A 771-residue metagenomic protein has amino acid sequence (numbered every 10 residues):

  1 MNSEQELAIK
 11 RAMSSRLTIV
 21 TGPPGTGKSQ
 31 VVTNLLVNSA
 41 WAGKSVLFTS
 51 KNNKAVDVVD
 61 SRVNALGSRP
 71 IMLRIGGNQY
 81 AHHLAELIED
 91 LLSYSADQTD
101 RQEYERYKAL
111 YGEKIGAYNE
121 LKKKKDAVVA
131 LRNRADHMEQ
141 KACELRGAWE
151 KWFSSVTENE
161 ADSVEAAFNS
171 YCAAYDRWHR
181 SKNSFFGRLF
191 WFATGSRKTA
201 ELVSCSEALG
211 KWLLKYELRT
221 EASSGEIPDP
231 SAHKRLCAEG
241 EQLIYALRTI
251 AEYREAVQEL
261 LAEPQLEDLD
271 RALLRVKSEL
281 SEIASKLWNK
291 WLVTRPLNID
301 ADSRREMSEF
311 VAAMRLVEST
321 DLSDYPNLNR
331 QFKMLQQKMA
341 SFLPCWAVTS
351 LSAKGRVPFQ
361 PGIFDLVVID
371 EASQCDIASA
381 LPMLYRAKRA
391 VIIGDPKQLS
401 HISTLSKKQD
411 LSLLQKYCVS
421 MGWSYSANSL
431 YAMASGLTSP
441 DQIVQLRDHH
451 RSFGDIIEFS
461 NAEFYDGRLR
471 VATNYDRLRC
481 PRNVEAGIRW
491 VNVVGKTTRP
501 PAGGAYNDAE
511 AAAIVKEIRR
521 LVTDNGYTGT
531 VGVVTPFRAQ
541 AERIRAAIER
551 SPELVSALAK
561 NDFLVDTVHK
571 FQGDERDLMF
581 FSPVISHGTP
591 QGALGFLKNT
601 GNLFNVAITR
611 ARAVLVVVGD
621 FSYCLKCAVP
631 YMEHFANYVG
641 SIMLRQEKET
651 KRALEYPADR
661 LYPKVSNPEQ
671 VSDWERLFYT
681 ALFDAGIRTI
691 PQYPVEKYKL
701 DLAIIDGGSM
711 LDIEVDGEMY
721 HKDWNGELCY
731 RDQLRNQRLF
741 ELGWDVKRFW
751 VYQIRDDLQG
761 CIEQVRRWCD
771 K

Functional and structural regions predicted by a protein language model:
M1-S3, A127, A173-W191, G195-I363: Conserved helicase NTPase catalytic core signature
N2-S95, S163-N169, R177, A200-V203 (+2 more regions): ASCE P-loop NTPase helicase motor core
A193-R197, E217, K699-L734, Q753-D756 (+1 more regions): Short beta-strand-loop-alpha-helix junction that forms the active-site gateway of nucleic-acid-processing nucleases
Q336-A340, S556-M579: Conserved motor-coupling elements within RecA-like helicase/translocase cores
G362-V368, D574-I585, L615-V616: A short beta-strand element within the Helicase C-terminal
S406-V444, N461, E553, P590-I690 (+3 more regions): Helicase C-terminal subdomain and adjacent C-terminal extension
R468-A546: Conserved helicase/translocase motor-coupling segment
L661-M719, W724-G726: Surface segments flanking catalytic/ligand-binding clefts of nucleic-acid enzymes
